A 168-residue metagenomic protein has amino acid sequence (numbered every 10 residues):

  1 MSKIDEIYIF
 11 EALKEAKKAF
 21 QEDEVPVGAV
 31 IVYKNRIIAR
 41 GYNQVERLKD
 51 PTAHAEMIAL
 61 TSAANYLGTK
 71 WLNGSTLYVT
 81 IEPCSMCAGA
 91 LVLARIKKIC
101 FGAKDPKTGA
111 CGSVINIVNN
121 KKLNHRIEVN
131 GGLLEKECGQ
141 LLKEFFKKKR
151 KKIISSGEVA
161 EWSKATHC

Functional and structural regions predicted by a protein language model:
M1-Q21, K70, P83-G157, W162: Zinc-dependent deaminase
I7, R36, I58: Active-site phosphate/pyrophosphate-handling residues
D23-V27, N73: Short, basic and Ser/Thr-rich N-terminal targeting/leader segments
V27-N35: Short beta-strand scaffold segments in enzyme catalytic cores
Q44-R47: A short acidic/small-residue loop/turn micro-motif
A53, M57-A94: Helix-adjacent hinge/juxtasegments
